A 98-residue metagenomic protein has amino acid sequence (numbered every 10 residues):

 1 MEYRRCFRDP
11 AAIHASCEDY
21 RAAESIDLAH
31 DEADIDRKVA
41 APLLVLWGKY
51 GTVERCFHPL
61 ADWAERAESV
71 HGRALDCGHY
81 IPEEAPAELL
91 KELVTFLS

Functional and structural regions predicted by a protein language model:
M1-R66, G72-R73: Conserved serine/cysteine hydrolase catalytic core
S69-S98: Catalytic active-site module of serine/aspartate enzymes centered on a nucleophile-bearing elbow/loop
